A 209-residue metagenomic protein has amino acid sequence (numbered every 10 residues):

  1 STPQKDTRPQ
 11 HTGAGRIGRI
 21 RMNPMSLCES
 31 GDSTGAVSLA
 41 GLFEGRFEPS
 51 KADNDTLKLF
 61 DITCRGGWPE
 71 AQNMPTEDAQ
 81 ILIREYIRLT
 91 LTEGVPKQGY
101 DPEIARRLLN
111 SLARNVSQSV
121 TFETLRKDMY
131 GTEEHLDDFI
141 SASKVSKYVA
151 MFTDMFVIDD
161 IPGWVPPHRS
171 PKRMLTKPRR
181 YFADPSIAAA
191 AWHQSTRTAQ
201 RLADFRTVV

Functional and structural regions predicted by a protein language model:
T2, T7-Q118: Interdomain motor-coupling "hinge/lid" segment immediately C-terminal to the ATP-binding subdomain of NTP-driven enzymes
M74-V209: Accessory nucleic acid-recognition modules appended to NTPase machines
